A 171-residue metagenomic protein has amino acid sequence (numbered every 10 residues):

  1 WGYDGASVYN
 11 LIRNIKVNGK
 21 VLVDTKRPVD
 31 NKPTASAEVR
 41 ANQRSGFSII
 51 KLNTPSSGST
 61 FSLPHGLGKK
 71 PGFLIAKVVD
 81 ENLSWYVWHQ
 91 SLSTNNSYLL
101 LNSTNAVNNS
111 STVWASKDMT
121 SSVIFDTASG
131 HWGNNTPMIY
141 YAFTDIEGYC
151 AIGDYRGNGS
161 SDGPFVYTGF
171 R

Functional and structural regions predicted by a protein language model:
W1-A6, I15: Hydrophobic/aromatic beta-strand segments within beta-rich folds
Y9-L11: Short coil-to-beta strand junction motifs in C2/discoidin
R13, K20-R171: Surface-exposed molecular-recognition determinants
